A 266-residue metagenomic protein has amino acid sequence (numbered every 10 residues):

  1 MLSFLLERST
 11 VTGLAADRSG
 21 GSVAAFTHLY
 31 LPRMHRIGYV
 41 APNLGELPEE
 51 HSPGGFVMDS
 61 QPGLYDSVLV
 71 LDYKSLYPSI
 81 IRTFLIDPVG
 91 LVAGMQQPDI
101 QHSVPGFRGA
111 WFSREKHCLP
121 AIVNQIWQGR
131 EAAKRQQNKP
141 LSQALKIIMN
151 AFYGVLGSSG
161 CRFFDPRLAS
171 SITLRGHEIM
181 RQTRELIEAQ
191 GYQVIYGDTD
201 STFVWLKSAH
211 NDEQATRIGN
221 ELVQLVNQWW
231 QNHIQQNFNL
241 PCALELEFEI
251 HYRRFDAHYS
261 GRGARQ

Functional and structural regions predicted by a protein language model:
M1-S75, S79-R82, K139-E178, Q182 (+3 more regions): Common nucleic-acid-contacting/processivity interface regions adjacent to the catalytic cores of nucleic-acid enzymes
L71-F107: Extended active-site and interfacial segments that coordinate phosphate-rich ligands in large catalytic machineries
I81-L85, V92-G94, F164, T199 (+1 more regions): Composition- and surface-driven signal marking solvent-exposed, interaction-prone regions in large proteins
V104, W111-C161: Active-site cores of enzymes that catalyze phosphoryl transfer or operate on phosphate-rich substrates
W127, G176-R184, G219-N227: Short, hydrophobic/amphipathic alpha-helical packing segments that form internal helix faces or helix-helix interfaces
R184-I187, G191-I195: Conserved helix-loop-beta segment at the catalytic/binding core of cyclic-nucleotide signaling proteins
Y196-S201, P241-A243: Short Gly/Ser/Thr- and Asp/Glu-enriched loop/turn motifs at secondary-structure junctions
W205-Q266: C-terminal polymerase-core module
